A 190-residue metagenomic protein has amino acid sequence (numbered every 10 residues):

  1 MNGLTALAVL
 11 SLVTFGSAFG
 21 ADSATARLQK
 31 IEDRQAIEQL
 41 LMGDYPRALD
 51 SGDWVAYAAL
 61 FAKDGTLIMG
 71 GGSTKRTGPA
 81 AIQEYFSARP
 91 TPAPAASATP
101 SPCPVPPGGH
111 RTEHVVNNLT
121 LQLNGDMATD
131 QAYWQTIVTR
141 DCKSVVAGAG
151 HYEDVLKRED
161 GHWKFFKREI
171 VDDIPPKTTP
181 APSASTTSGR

Functional and structural regions predicted by a protein language model:
A6-G16: Bacterial N-terminal signal peptides
F19-G43, R47-K63: Short, low-complexity N-terminal intrinsically disordered segments enriched in polar/charged residues
A21-T25, A95, C103-R190: A beta-strand edge to alpha-helix "cap/lid" segment located at domain peripheries
E32, T74-T77, S144: A structural signal for alpha-helical segments
Q35-E38, A80, G150: A structural signal for well-ordered alpha-helical segments within the folded catalytic domains of diverse enzymes
R47, G72, V146: Short, charged/polar micro-motifs that form catalytic or ligand-binding hotspots
W54-Y133: A solvent-exposed, acidic/Ser-Thr-rich amphipathic alpha-helical stretch
